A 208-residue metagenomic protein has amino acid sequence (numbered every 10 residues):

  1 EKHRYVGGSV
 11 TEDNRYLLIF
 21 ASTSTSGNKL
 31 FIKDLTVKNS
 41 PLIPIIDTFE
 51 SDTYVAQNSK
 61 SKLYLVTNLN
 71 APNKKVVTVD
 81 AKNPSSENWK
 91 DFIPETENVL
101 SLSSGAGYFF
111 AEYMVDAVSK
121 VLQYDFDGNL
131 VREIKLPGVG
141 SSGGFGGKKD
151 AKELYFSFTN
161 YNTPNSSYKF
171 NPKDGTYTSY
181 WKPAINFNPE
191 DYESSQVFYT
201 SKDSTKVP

Functional and structural regions predicted by a protein language model:
R4-D34, N39-N58, G128-P208: Non-catalytic accessory segments flanking enzyme active sites
L17, L63-L65, F109, L154: Hydrophobic beta-strand positions that form the internal "hydrophobic ladder" of WD40/Gbeta-like beta-propeller blades
T23-N28, N68-K74, P84, M114-S119 (+1 more regions): Short, solvent-exposed loop/turn segments at conserved positions within beta-propeller repeat blades
T25, D34-N73, V77-P84, W89-E95: Beta-sandwich/jelly-roll carbohydrate-recognition scaffolds of carbohydrate-active enzymes
I32, T78, L122-Q123, K169: Conserved blade-register residue in beta-propeller folds
V76, F109, S167: Hydrophobic, well-ordered secondary-structure elements that form the walls of internal hydrophobic environments
S86-A106, A111: Generic long, charged, amphipathic alpha-helical segments
